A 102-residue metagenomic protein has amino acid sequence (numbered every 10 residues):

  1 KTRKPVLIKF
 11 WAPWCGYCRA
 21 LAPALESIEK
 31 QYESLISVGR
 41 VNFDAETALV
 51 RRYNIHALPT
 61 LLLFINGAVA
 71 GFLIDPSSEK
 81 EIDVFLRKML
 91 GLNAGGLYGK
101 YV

Functional and structural regions predicted by a protein language model:
T2-P13: Short active-site neighborhood of thiol/selenol oxidoreductases, capturing the structured segment around
L7-I8, V38, L61: Hydrophobic beta-strand anchors of alpha/beta hydrolase catalytic cores
C15-C18, L61: The canonical Cys-X-X-Cys-His
Y17-Y32: Typically the conserved alpha-helix immediately C-terminal to a functionally engaged Cys/Sec in thioredoxin-like
V41-R51: Structural microenvironment flanking redox-active thiols in thiol-disulfide oxidoreductases
R52-H56: A short glycine-leucine-enriched loop at secondary-structure breakpoints that most characteristically corresponds
A57, L62-Y101: Non-catalytic, surface beta->alpha helical segment in thiol-disulfide oxidoreductase systems
